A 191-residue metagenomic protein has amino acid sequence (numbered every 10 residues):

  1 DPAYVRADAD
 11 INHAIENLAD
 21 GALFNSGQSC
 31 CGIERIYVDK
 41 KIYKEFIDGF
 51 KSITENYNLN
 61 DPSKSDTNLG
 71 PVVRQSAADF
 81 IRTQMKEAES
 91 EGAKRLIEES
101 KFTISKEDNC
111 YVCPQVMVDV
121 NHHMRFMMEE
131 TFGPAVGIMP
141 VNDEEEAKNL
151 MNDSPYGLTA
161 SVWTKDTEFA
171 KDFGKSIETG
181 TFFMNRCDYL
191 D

Functional and structural regions predicted by a protein language model:
D1-N121, L150, M184: ALDH superfamily catalytic-core signature
Y4, I104, Y111-D191: Conserved C-terminal structural/oligomerization subdomain of aldehyde/semialdehyde dehydrogenase
